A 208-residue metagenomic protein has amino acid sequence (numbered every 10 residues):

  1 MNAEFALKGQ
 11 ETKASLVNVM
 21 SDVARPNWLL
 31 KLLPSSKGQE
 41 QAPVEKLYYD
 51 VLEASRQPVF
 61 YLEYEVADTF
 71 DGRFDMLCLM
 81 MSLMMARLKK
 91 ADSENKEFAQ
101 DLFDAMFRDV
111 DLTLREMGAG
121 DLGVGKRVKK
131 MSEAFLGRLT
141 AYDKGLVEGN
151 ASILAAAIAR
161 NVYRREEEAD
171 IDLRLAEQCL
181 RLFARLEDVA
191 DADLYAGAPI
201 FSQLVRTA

Functional and structural regions predicted by a protein language model:
N2-L79, L83-A208: Surface/interface-facing alpha-helical segments and adjacent flexible terminal/loop regions used for partner/assembly
